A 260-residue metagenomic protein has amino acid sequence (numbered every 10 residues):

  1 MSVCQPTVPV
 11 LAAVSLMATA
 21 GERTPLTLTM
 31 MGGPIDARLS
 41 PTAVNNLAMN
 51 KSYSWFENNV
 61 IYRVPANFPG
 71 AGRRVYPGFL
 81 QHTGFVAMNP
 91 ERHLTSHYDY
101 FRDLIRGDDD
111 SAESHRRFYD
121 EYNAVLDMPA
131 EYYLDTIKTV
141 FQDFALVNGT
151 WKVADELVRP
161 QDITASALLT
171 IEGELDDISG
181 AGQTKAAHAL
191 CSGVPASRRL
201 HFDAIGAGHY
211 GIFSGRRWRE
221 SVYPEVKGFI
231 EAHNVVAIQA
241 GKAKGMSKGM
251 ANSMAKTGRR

Functional and structural regions predicted by a protein language model:
M1-S2, M31, I171: Short beta-strand immediately N-terminal to the catalytic nucleophile in serine-hydrolase-like folds
M1-V10: Gly/Ala-rich beta-loop-alpha elbow adjacent to hydrolase catalytic centers
P9-E131: Alpha/beta-hydrolase-fold enzymes
F141-P160: Active-site nucleophile elbow and catalytic-triad environment of alpha/beta-hydrolase enzymes
I163-T164, L169-E172, D176: Short beta-strand/loop motif that positions the catalytic acidic residue of the alpha/beta-hydrolase fold
D177-Q183: Conserved alpha/beta-hydrolase "acid-adjacent" motif
A204-E220: Catalytic histidine-centered segment of alpha/beta-hydrolase-like enzymes
K242-T257: Compositionally biased, intrinsically disordered low-complexity segments enriched for polar/charged residues
